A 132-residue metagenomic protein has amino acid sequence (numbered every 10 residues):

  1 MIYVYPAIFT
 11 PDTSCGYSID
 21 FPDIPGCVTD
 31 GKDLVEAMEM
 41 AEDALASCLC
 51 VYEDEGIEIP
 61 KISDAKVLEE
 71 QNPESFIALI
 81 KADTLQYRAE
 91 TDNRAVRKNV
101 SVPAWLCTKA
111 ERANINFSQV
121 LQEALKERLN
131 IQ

Functional and structural regions predicted by a protein language model:
M1-C15, I24, F76: N-terminal segment of the canonical double-stranded RNA-binding domain
I2-V4, D43-V100, W105-A113, Q119 (+2 more regions): Short, charged, surface-exposed hinge/linker loops at domain edges that act as mobile lids or interdomain connectors
Y17-I19, V100: Short beta-strand motif preference
P22-P25, P103: Short, proline-centered helix/strand-breaking motifs
P25-E36, N99: A short, exposed loop/beta-hairpin motif centered on an aromatic-Gly-Thr core
K32, M38-L45: A short mixed-secondary-structure module that forms the rim of ligand-binding clefts
